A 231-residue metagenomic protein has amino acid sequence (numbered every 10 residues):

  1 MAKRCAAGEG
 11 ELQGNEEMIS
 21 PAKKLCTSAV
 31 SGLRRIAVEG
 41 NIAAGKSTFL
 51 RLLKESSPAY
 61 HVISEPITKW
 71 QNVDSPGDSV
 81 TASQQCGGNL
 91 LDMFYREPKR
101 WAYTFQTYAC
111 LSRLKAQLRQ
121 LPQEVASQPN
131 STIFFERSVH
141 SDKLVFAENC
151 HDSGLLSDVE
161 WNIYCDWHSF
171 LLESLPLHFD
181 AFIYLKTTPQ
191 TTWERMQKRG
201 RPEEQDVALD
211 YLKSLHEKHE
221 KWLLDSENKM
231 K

Functional and structural regions predicted by a protein language model:
M1-R34, T68, D74-P76: Extreme N-terminal, non-catalytic leader segments that precede Walker-type/kinase nucleotide-binding cores
V38: Hydrophobic anchor at the beta1->P-loop junction of P-loop NTPases
N41: P-loop (Walker A) phosphate-binding loop of NTP-binding proteins
K46: Conserved lysine of the Walker
F49-L50, K54: Post-Walker A alpha-helix
E55-F105, E148: Conserved substrate/cofactor phosphate-moiety recognition/catalytic segment in nucleotide-dependent phosphotransferases
E97-H178: Glycine-rich phosphate-binding loop used to anchor ATP phosphates in small-molecule kinases, encompassing both
K143-E220: A glycine- and Lys/Arg-enriched "phosphate-lid" helix/loop adjacent to the NTP-binding pocket of small-molecule kinases
